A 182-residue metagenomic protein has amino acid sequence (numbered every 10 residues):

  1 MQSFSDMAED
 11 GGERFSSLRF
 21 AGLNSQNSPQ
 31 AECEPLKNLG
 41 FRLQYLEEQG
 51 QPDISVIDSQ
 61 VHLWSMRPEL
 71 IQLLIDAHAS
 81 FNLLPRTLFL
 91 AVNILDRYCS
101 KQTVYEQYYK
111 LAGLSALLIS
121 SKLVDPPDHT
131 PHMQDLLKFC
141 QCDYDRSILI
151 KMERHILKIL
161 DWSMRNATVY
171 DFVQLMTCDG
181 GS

Functional and structural regions predicted by a protein language model:
M1-L114, L118-L175: Acidic, Ser/Thr/Pro-rich regulatory low-complexity segments at or just upstream of the first helical elements of major
T177-S182: Short, intrinsically disordered, charge-balanced linker/junction segments flanking boundaries in proteins
